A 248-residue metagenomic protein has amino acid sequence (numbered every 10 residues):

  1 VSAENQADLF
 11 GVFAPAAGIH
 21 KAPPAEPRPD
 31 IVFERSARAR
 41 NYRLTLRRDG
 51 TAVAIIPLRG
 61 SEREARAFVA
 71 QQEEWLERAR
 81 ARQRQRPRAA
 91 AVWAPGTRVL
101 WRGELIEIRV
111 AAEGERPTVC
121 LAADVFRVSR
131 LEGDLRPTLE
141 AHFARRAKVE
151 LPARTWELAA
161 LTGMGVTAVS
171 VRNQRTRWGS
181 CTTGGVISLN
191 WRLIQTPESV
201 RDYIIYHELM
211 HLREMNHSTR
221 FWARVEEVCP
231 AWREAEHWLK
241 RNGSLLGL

Functional and structural regions predicted by a protein language model:
V1-Y203, L212-L248: Active-site-proximal or metal-binding-adjacent scaffold patches in catalytic folds
E208: Walker B catalytic acidic pair
